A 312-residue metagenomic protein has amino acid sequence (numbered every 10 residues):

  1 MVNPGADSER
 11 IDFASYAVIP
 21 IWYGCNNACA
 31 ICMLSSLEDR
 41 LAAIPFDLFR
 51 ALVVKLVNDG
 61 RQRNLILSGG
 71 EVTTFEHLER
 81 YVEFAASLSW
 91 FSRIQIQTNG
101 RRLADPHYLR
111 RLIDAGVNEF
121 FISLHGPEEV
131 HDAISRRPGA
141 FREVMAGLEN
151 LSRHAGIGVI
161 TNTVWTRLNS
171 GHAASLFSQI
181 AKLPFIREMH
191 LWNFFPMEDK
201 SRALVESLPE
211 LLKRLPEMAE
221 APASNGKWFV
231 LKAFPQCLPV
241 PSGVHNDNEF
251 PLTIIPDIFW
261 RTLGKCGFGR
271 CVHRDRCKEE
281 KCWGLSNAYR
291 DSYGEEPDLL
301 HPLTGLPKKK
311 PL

Functional and structural regions predicted by a protein language model:
M1-T98, L103-N118: Conserved alpha-helical substructure of the radical SAM core
V2-S8, P241-L312: Flexible mid-to-C-terminal extensions adjoining Fe-S/redox cofactors in radical SAM and related proteins
S15-A17, L65-L67, I94-I96, F120-I122 (+3 more regions): Hydrophobic faces of well-ordered beta-strands that scaffold small-molecule active sites in alpha/beta enzyme cores
P20, G24-N27, K232, C266 (+1 more regions): Disulfide-bonded cysteine motifs in exported proteins
N26, V72-T74, G100-L103, F120-R137 (+2 more regions): Conserved radical SAM core fold
A30-M33, H131-D132, N287: A short local structural element in Rossmann-fold oxidoreductases
F49, H125, R137-E149, R153-G269: Radical SAM enzyme [4Fe-4S]-AdoMet core and its adjacent flexible, acidic and glycine-rich loops/tails across
